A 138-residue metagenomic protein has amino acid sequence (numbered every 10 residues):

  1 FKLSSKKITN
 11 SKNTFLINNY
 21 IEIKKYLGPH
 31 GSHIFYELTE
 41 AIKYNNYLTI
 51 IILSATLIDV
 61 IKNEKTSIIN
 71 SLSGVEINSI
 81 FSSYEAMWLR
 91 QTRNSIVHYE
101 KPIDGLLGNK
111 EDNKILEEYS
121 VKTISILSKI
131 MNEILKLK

Functional and structural regions predicted by a protein language model:
K2-S73, F81-W88: Amphipathic alpha-helical interface elements
S79-K138: Charge-enriched, short contiguous segments at helix-coil
